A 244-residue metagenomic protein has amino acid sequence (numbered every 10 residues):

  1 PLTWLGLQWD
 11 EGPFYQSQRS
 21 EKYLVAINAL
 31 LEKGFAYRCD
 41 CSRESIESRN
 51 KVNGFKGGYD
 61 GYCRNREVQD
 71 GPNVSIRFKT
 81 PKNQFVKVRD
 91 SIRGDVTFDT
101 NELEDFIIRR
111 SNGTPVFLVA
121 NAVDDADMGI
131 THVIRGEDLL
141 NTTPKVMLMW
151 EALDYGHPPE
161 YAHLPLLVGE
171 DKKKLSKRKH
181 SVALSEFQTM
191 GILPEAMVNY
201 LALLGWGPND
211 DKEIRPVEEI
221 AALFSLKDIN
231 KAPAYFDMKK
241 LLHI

Functional and structural regions predicted by a protein language model:
P1-L2, M149, V198-L201: PAPS/PAP-binding and catalytic site of the sulfotransferase fold
P1-Y15: A glycine-rich helix N-cap at a beta->alpha junction
L5, A29, L203: DNA major-groove recognition helix of helix-turn-helix/homeodomain DNA-binding modules
Y15-E21: Acidic-and-aromatic substrate-binding clefts and catalytic sites of carbohydrate-active enzymes
Q16, A29-K33, Y37-L175, A183 (+2 more regions): Active-site cores that bind ATP or allylic diphosphates and position pyrophosphate for catalysis
E21, S48-N50, W206, I220: Short Asp/Glu-rich motifs
S42, L153-Y155, E160-I244: Catalytic adenosine-cofactor/nucleotide-binding cores of aminoacyl-tRNA synthetases and other
